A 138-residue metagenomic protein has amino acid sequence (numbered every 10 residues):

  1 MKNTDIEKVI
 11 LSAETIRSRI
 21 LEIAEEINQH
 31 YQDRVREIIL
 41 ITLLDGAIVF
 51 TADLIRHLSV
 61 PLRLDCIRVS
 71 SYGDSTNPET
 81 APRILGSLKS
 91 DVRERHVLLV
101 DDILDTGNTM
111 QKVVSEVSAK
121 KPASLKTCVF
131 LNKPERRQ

Functional and structural regions predicted by a protein language model:
M1-Q138: PRPP-associated nucleotide enzymes
